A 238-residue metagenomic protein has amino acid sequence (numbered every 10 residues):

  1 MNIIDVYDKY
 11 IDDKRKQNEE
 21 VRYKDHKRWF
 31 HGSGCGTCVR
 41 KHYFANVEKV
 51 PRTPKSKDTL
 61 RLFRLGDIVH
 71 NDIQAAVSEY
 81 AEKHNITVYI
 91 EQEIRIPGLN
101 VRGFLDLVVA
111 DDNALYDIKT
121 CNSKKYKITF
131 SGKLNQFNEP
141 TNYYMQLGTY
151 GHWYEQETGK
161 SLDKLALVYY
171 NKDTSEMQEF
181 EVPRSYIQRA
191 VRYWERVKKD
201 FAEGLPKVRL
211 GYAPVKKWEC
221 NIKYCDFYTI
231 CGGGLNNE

Functional and structural regions predicted by a protein language model:
M1-L115, N122, K127-S131: Metal-dependent nuclease catalytic cores that hydrolyze phosphodiester bonds in DNA/RNA, characterized by
N2-D5, T149, W153-E238: Metal-dependent nuclease catalytic regions and adjoining charged, substrate-binding loops involved in nucleic-acid end
T59, F63, Q136-T141, V215 (+1 more regions): Short, charged/polar micro-motifs that form catalytic or ligand-binding hotspots
L65-V69, Q146, Y193: Short amphipathic alpha-helical segments
N71-E79, N135-V168: Metal-dependent nuclease catalytic cores in nucleic-acid-processing enzymes, especially RNase H-like/related
V77-V88, V109-Y116, N138, T158-A166 (+1 more regions): Solvent-exposed, well-ordered amphipathic alpha-helical segments that flank/support binding or catalytic loops
I118-T120, Y169: Residue-level recognition of conserved beta-strand positions in structured domain cores
S131-L134, E176-Q178: Short, flexible active-site loops
